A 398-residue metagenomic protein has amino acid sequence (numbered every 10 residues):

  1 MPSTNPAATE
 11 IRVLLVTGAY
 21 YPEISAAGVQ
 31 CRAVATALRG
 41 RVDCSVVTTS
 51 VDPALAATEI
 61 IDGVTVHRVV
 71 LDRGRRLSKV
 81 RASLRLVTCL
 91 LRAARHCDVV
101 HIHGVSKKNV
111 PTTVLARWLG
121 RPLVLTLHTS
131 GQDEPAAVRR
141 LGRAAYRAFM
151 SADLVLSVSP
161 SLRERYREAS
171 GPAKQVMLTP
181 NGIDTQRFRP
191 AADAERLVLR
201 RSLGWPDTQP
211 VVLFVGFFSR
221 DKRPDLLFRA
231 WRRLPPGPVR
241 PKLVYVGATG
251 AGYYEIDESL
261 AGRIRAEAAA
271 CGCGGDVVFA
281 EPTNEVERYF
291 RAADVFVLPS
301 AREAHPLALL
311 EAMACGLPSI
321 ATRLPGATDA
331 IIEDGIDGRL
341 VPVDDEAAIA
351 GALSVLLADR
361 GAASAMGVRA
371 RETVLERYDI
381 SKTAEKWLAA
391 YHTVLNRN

Functional and structural regions predicted by a protein language model:
L14, P206-K222, F228-W231, L243-V246: Conserved donor-binding/catalytic core segment of Leloir-type glycosyltransferases
Y20-I24, G74, K107, L123-R139 (+2 more regions): A short, histidine- and acid-enriched strand-loop-helix "catalytic/donor-clamping" loop that lines the nucleotide-sugar
S50, S161, G182: Carbohydrate-associated surface elements
A54, S83-R85, V99-L119, L125-L127: An aromatic- and histidine-rich active-site surface loop
P282, A301: Aromatic "clamp/platform" in nucleotide-sugar-dependent glycosyltransferases that forms part of the donor/acceptor
P318-T322, I332: Short hydrophobic beta-strand element within catalytic cores of glycosyltransferases and related nucleotide-activated
E333-G335, R339-E346, V355-G361: Conserved acidic donor-binding segment of nucleotide-sugar-dependent glycosyltransferases
V355, A362-R377, T383-A389: A short, well-ordered alpha-helix in the C-terminal region of glycosyltransferases
